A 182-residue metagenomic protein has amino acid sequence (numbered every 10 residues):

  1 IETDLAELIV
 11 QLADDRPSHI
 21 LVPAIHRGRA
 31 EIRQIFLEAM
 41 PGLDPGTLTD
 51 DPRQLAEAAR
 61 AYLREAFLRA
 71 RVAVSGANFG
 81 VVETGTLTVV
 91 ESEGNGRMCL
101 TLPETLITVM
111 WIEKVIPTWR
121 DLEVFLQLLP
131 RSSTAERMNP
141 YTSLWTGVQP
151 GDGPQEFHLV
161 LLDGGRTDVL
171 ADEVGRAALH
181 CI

Functional and structural regions predicted by a protein language model:
I1-V174: The feature marks the mature, well-folded catalytic cores of soluble enzymes
E173-I182: Cysteine-centered iron-sulfur cluster-binding motifs in ferredoxin-type domains/subunits of redox enzymes
